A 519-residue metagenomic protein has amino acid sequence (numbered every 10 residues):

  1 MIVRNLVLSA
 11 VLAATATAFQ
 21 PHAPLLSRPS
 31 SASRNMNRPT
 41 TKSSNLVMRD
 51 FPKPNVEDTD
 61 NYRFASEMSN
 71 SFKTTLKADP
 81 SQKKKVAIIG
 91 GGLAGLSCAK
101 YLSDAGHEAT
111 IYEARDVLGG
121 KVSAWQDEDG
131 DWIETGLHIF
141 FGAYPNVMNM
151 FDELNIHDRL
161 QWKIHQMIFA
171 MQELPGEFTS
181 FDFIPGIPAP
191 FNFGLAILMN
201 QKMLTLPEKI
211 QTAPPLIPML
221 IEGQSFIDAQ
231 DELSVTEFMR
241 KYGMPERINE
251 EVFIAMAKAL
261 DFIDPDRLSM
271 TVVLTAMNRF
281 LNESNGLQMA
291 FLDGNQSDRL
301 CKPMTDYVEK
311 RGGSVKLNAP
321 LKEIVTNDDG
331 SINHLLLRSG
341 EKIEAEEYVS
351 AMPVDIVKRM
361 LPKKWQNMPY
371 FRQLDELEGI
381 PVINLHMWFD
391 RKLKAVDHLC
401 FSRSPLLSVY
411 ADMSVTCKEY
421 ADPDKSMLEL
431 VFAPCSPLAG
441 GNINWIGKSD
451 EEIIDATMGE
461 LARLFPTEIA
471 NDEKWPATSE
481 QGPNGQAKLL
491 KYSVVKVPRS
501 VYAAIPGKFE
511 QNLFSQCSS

Functional and structural regions predicted by a protein language model:
M1-S33: N-terminal chloroplast transit peptides
R49-T75, D397-F401, L406-S519: Conserved flavin/dinucleotide-binding core of flavoenzymes
D60, Q82, A319-G441, E451-F465: Mid-domain catalytic core of redox enzymes that form a hydrophobic substrate pocket/lid adjacent to a catalytic redox
K83-I111: N-terminal Rossmann-like FAD-binding beta1-loop-alpha1 element of flavoenzymes
S103-E128: Glycine-rich FAD pyrophosphate-binding loop
G120-A143, L220-I221: Glycine-rich active-site loop/strand segments that organize a redox cofactor
V147-M148, D152-E153, H157-L274, N282: Mobile amphipathic helical/loop "lid" adjacent to a hydrophobic cofactor/ligand pocket
L274-E347, A351: Helical element adjacent to the flavin cofactor pocket in flavoenzyme catalytic cores
